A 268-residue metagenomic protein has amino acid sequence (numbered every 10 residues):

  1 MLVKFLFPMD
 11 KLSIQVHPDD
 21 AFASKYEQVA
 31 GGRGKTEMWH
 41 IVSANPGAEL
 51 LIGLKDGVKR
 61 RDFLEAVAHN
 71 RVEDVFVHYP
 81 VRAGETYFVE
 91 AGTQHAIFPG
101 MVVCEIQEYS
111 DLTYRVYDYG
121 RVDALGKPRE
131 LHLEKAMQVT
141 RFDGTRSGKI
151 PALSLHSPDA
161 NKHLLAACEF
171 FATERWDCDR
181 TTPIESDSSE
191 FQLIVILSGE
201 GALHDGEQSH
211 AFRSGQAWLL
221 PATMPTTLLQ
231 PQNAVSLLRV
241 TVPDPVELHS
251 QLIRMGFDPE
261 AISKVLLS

Functional and structural regions predicted by a protein language model:
M1-A83, I97-E200, H204-G206, H210-A211 (+4 more regions): Active-site region of the double-stranded beta-helix
G84-F88, T226-L229, A234: Noncatalytic modules at the cell exterior or secretory-pathway interfaces, chiefly beta-strand-rich lectin/adhesion
T86, G92-T93, T223-M224, V242: Short, surface-exposed secondary-structure boundary micro-motifs
H95-M101, T227-P231: Short, Lys/Arg- and Gly-enriched loop/turn segments at beta-strand edges
Q208, P221, T227-Q230: Fungal-biased detection of long, low-complexity, Ser/Thr- and Lys/Arg-rich intrinsically disordered regions
